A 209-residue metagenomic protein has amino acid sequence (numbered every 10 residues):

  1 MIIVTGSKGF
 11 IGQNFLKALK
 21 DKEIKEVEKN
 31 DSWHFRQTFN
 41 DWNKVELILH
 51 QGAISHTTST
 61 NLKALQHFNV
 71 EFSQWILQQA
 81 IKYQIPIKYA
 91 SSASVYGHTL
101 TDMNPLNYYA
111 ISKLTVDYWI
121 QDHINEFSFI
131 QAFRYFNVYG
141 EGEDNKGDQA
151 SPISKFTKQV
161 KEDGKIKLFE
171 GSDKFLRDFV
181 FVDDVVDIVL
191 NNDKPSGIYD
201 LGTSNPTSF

Functional and structural regions predicted by a protein language model:
I2-L19: N-terminal Rossmann NAD(P)H-binding glycine-rich loop of SDR-like oxidoreductase domains
K8, I54-S55, S92-L100, F136-Y139: Active-site segment of SDR-like NAD(P)-dependent oxidoreductases
E23-D41: Adenosine-cofactor binding site in Rossmann-like domains, unifying the SAM/SAH pocket of S-adenosylmethionine-dependent
T38-F68, G97-H98: NAD(P)H-binding glycine-rich loop region in Rossmannoid oxidoreductase-like domains and their noncatalytic homologs
A64-W75, N107, I111-S112: Glycine-rich NAD(P)-binding loop of the Rossmann-fold in SDR/ketoreductase-type enzymes
Q74-Y108, Q131: Conserved Rossmann-fold NAD(P)-dependent oxidoreductase catalytic core, especially the SDR/UDP-sugar
Y108, Y118-R177, V182-V186, L190: NAD(P)-dependent short-chain dehydrogenase/reductase
I188, N192-F209: Mid/C-terminal beta-alpha module of Rossmann-like enzyme folds, strongest in SDR-family dehydrogenases/epimerases
